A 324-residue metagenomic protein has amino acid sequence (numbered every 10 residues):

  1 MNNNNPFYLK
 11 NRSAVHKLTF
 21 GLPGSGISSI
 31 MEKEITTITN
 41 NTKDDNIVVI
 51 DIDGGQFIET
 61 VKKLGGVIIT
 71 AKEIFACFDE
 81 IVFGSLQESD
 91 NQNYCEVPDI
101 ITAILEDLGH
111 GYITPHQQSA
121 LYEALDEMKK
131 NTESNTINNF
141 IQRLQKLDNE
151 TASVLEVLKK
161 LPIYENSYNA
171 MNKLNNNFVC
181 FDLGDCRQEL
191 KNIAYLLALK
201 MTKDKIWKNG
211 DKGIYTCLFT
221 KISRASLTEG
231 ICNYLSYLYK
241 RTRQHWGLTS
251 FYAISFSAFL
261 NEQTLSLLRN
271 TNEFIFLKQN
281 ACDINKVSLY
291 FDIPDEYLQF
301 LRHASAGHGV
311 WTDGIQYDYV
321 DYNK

Functional and structural regions predicted by a protein language model:
N4-N5, L9-T37, D44-I50, G55 (+2 more regions): Conserved P-loop NTPase motor cores
F7, K17, D90-N138, F259-K324: P-loop NTPase motor core of the ASCE superfamily
S13-A14, T39, E73-G84, P98-A103 (+4 more regions): Short acidic (Asp/Glu) and glycine-rich catalytic loops that position anionic groups and cofactors
K33-E127, N131: Switch/coupling segment of Walker-type NTPase motor domains
T60, A170-K173, S266-R269: Short, conserved catalytic or adaptor-binding loops enriched in Gly and charged residues
I69-A71, F181, L277: Hydrophobic residues at beta-strand termini and immediately following loops that shape nucleotide-binding pockets
E127-D182, E189-K208, F300-K324: Conserved P-loop NTPase motor module
